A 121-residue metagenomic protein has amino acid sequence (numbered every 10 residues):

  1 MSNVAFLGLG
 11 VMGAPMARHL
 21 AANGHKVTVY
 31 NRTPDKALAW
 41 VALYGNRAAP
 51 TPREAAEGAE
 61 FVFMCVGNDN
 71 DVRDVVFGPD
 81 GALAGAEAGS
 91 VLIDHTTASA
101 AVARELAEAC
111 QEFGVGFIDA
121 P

Functional and structural regions predicted by a protein language model:
M1-M64: NAD(P)+-binding Rossmann beta1-loop-alpha1 motif at the extreme N-terminus of oxidoreductases
P52-I118: Rossmann-fold NAD(P) dinucleotide-binding segment
